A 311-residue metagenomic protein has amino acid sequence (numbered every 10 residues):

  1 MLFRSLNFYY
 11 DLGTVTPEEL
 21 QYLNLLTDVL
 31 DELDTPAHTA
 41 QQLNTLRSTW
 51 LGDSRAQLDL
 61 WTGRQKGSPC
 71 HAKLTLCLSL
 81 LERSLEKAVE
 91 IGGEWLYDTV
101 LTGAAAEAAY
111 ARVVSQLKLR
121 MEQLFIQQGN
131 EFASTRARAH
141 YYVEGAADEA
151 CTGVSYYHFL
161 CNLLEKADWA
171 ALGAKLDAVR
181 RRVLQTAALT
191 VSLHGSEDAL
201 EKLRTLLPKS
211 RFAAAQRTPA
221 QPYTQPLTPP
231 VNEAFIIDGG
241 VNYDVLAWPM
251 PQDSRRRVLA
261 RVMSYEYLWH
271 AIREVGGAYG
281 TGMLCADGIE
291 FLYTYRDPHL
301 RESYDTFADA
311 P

Functional and structural regions predicted by a protein language model:
M1, L46-A220, G276-P311: Charge-rich, well-structured scaffold segments of protease-associated domains
M1-D31, A188, S192, E197-L200 (+2 more regions): His/Glu-based metal-binding/catalytic segments typifying zinc-dependent metallopeptidases
N7-G13, A40-Q41, T45-S48: Acidic, polar low-complexity linker/tail segments
L33-H38: Catalytic Zn2+-binding segment of zinc metalloproteases
